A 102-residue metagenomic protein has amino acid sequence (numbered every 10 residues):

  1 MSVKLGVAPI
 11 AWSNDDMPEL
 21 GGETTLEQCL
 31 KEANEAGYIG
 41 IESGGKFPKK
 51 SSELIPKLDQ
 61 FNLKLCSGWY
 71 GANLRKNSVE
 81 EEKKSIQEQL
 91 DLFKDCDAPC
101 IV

Functional and structural regions predicted by a protein language model:
M1-P99: N-terminal pre-domain/capping segments
V102: Substrate-binding cleft and catalytic face of glycoside hydrolase catalytic domains, especially the flexible beta-alpha
